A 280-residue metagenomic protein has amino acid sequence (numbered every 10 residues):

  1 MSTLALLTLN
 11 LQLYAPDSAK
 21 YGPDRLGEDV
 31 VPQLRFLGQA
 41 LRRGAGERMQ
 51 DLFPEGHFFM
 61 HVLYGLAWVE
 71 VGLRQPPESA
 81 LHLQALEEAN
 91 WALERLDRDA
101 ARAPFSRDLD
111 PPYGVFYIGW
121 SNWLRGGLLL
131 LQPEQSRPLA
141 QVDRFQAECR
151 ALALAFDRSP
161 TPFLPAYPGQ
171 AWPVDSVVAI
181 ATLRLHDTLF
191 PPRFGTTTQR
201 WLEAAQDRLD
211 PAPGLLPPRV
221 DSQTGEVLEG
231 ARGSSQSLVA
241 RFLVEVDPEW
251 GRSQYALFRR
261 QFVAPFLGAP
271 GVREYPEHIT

Functional and structural regions predicted by a protein language model:
S2-L13, R48, V71-G72, L83-R95 (+6 more regions): Non-transmembrane, interaction-prone segments in cytosolic or luminal domains
T3-L63, A67-E70, E87-A101, A140 (+2 more regions): Low-complexity, Ser/Thr/Pro/Gly-enriched N-terminal "stalk/linker" regions
P16-V31, V71-N90, L128-Q146, D187-Q199 (+1 more regions): Structural helix-adjacent loops and short alpha-helical linkers that scaffold large soluble proteins
Q33-G56, W91-P111, L152-Q170, Q206-E229 (+1 more regions): Glycine- and aromatic-rich loop/turn segments at beta-sheet edges
F53-V62, L66-V177: Extended ligand-binding groove/face enriched in aromatic
F116, D143, S159, G169-T280: Extended ligand-binding clefts on enzyme/binding-domain cores
